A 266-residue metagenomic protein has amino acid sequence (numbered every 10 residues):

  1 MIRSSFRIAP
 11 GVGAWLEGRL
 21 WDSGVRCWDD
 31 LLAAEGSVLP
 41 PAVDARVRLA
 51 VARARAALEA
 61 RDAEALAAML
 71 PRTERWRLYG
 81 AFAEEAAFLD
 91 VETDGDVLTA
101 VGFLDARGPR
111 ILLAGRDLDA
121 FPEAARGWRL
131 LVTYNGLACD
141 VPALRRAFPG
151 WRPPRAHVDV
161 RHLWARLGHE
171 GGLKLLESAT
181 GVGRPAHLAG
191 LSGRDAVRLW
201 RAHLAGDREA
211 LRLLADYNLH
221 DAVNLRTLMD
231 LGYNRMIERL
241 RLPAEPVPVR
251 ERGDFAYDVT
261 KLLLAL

Functional and structural regions predicted by a protein language model:
M1-L266: DEDD superfamily 3′-5′ metal-dependent exonuclease/proofreading module
